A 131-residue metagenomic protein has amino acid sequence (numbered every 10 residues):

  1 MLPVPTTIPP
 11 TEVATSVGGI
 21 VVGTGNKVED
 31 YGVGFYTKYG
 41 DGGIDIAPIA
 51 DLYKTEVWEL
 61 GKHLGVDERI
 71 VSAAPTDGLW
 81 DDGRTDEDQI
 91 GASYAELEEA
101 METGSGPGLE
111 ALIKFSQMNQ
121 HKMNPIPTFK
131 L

Functional and structural regions predicted by a protein language model:
M1-V4, I8-T11, T15-L131: ATP/NTP-dependent adenylation/nucleotidyl-transfer catalytic domains that generate, transfer, or process NMP-activated
